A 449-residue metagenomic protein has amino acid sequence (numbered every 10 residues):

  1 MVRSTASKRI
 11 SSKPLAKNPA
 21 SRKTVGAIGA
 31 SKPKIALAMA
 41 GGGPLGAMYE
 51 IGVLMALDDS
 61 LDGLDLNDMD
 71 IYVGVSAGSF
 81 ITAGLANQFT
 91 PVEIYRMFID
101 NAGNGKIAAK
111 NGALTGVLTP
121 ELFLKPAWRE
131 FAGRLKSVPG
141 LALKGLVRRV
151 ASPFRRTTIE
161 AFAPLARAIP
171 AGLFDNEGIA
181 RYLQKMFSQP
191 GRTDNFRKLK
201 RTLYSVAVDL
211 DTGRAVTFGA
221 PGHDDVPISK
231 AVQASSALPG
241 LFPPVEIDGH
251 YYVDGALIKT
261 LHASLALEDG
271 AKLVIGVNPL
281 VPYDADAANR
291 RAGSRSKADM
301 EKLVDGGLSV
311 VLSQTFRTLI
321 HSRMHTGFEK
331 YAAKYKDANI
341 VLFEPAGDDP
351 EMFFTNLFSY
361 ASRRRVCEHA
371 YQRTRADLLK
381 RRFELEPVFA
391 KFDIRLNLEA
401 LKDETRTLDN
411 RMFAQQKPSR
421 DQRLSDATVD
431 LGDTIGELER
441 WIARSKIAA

Functional and structural regions predicted by a protein language model:
V2-V75, A83-A449: Patatin-like phospholipase
G78: Catalytic cores of secreted/periplasmic lytic hydrolases that degrade extracellular macromolecules
